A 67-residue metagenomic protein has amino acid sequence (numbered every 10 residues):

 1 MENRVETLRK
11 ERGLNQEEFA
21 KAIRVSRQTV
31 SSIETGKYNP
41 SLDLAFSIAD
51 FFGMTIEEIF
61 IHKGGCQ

Functional and structural regions predicted by a protein language model:
M1-E11: A short, Lys/Arg-rich alpha-helix, primarily the initiator
E6, E17, E57: Residues within the helices of the helix-turn-helix
R9, A20, A49: The alpha-helix within a helix-turn-helix
E11, D50, F60-Q67: Short, charged recognition helix plus adjacent turn of helix-turn-helix-like nucleic-acid-binding domains
L14-S31: Short alpha-helical DNA-recognition segment
K37-S47, C66: Short, basic-rich loop-to-helix N-cap that marks the start of a DNA-contacting helix
D43-E58: DNA major-groove recognition helix of helix-turn-helix/homeodomain DNA-binding modules
